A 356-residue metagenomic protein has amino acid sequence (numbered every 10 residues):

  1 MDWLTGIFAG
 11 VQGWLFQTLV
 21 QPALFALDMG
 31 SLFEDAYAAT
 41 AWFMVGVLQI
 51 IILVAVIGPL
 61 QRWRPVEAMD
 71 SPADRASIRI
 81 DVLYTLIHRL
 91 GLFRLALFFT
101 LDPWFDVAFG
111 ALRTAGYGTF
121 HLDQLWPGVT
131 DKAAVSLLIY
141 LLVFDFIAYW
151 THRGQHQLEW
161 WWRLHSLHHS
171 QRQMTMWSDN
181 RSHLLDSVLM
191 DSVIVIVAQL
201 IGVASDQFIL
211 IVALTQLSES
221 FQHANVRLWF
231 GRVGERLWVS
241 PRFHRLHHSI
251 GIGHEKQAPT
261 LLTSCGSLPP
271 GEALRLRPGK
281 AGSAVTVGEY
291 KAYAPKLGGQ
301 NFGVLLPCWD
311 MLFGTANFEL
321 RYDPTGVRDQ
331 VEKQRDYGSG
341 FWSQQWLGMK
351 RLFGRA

Functional and structural regions predicted by a protein language model:
M1-F33, S170-S182, G202, S218-A356: Cytosolic/stromal cytosol-facing helical appendages immediately following the last transmembrane segment
V47-I51, L122-Q155, W160, I209: Membrane-embedded alpha-helical segments that form the functional core of polytopic membrane enzymes, especially those
V54-W63, L142-Q157, A213-W229, V239-S249 (+1 more regions): Transmembrane alpha-helical segments that form the membrane-embedded catalytic/substrate-channel core of multi-pass
V56-L83, D106-Q124: Membrane-helix interface linkers and caps
M69-L92, R172-R181: Juxtamembrane helix-capping/reentrant segments at transmembrane boundaries
L185-V197, G303: Core segments of transmembrane alpha-helices that mediate helix-helix packing or line hydrophobic substrate/ligand
S192-L200, Q216-S220: Alpha-helical transmembrane segments of multipass membrane proteins
L200-F208: Transmembrane helix interruption/hinge and helix-loop junction motifs
